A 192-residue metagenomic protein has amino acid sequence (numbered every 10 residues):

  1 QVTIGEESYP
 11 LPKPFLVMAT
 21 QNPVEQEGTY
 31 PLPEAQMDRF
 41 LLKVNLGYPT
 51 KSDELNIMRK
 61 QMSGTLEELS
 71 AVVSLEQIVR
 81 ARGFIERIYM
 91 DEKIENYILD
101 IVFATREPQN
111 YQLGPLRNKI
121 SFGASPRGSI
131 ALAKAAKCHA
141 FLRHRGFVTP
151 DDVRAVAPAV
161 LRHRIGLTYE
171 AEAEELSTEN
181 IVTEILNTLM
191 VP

Functional and structural regions predicted by a protein language model:
Q1-I88, K137-H139: Canonical AAA+ ATPase core
L16-M18, E34-D38, L42, S52-K60 (+6 more regions): Solvent-exposed alpha-helical segments within well-ordered globular domains of core cellular machineries
P49-K51, K93, E172: Generic structural motif
E68-N110, G114-S129: Conserved AAA+ ATPase small/helical "lid" subdomain
E107-P192: C-terminal engagement/docking regions of AAA+ P-loop ATPases
